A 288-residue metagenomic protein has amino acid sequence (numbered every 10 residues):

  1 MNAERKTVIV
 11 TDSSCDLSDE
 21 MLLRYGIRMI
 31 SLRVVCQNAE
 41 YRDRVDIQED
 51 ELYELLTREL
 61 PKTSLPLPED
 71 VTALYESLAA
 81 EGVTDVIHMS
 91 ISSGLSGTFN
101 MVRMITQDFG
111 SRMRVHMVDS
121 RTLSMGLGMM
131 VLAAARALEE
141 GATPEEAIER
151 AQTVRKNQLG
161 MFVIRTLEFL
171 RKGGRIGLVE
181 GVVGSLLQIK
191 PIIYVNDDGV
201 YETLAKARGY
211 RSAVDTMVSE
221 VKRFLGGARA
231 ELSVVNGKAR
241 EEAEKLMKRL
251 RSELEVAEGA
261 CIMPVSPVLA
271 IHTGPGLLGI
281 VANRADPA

Functional and structural regions predicted by a protein language model:
N2-V8, S14-R28, L32-R33, E76 (+3 more regions): Mixed-charge interfacial surface used for oligomerization/domain docking and macromolecular partner engagement
T7-D70: N-terminal glycine-rich anion-binding loop in soluble enzyme alpha/beta folds
I47-L52, E81, R103-D108: A short glycine/small-residue-enriched secondary-structure motif
R58-E59, L65-M104, I148: Glycine-rich phosphate- or other oxyanion-binding loops that anchor nucleotides, phosphorylated ligands
V83-V86, R114-V118: Short, flexible active-site-proximal loops enriched in glycine and acidic residues
